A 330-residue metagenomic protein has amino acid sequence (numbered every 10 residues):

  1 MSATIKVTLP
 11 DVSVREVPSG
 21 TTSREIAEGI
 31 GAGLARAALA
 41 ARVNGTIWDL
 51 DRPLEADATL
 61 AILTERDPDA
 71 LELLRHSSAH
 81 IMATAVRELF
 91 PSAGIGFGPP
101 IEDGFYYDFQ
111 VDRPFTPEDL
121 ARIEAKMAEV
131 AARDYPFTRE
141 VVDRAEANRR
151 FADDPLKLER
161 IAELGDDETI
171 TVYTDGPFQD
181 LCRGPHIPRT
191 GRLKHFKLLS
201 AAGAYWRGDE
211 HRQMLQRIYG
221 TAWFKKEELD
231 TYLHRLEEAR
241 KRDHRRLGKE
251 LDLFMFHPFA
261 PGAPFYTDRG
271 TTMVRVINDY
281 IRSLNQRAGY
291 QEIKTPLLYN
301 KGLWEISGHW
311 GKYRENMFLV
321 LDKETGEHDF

Functional and structural regions predicted by a protein language model:
M1-D103, R122-K126: Ubiquitin-like/PB1-type beta-grasp interaction modules and other compact soluble beta-rich domains
E55-L73, G94-P100, Y106-F330: Auxiliary tRNA-acceptor-end handling modules of aminoacyl-tRNA synthetases
